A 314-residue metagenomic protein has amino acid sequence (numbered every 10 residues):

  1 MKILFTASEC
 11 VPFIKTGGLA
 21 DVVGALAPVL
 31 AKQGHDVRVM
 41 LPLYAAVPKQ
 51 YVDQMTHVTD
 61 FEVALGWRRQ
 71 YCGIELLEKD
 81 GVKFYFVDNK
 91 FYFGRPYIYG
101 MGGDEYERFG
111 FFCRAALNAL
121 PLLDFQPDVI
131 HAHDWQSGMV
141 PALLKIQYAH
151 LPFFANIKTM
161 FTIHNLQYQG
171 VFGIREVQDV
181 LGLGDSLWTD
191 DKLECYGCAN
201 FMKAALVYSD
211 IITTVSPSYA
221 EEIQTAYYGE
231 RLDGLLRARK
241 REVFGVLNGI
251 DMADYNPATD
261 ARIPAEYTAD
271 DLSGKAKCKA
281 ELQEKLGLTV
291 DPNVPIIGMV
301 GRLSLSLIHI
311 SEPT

Functional and structural regions predicted by a protein language model:
M1-E312: Catalytic cores of nucleotide-sugar-dependent glycosyltransferases that transfer UDP/GDP/TDP-activated
